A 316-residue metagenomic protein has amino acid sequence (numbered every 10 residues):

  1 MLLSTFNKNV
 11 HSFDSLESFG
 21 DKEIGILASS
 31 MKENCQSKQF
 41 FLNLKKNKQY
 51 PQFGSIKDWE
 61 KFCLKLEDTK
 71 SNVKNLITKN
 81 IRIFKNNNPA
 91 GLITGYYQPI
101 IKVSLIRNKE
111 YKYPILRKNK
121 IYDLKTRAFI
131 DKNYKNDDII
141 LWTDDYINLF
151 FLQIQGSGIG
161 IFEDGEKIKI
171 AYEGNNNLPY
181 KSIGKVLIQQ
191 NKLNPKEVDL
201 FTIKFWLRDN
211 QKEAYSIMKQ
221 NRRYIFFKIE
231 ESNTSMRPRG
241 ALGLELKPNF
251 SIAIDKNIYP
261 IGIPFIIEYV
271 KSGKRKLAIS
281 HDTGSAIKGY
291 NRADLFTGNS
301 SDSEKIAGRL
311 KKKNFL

Functional and structural regions predicted by a protein language model:
L2-L316: Solvent-exposed, well-ordered loop and adjacent helix/strand elements within mature globular domains that form
